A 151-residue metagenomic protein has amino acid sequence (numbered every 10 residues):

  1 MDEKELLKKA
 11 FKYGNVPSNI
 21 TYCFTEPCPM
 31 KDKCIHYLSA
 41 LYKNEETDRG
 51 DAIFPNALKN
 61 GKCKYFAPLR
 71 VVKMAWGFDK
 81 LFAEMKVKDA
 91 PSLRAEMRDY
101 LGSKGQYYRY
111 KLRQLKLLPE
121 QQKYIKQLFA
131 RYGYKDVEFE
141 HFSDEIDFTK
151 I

Functional and structural regions predicted by a protein language model:
M1-F66: N-terminal cysteine/histidine-rich coordination modules
H36, R109, Q127: DNA-binding alpha-helical recognition surfaces that contact promoter or target DNA
S39, L112-R113, A130: Residue-level detection of the helix-turn-helix DNA-binding "recognition helix"
A67-R94, K135-V137: A short, Lys/Arg-rich alpha-helix, primarily the initiator
P91-Y100, Y107: Short alpha-helical "recognition helix" segments of helix-turn-helix
S103-L118: Recognition helix of helix-turn-helix/homeodomain-like DNA-binding domains that insert into the DNA major groove
E120-V137: DNA major-groove recognition helix of helix-turn-helix/homeodomain DNA-binding modules
Y132-I151: Short C-terminal boundary/hinge segments that cap the last helix of small helical domains
